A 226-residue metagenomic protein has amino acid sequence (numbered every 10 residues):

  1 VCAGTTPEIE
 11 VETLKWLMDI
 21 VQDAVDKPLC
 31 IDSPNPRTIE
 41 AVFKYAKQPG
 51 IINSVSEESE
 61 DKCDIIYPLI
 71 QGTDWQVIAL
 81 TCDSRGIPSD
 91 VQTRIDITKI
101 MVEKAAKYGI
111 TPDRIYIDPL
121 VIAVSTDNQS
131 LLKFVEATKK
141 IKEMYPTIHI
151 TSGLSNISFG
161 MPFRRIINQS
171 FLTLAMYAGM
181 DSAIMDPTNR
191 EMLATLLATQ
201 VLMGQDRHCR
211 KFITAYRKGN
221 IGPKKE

Functional and structural regions predicted by a protein language model:
V1-K27, V121-L131: Glycine-rich, proline-tolerant flexible connector loops at the mouths of alpha/beta enzymes
C2-E10, P28-D32, S54-V55, D90 (+2 more regions): Glycine- and other small-residue-rich loops at beta-strand/loop junctions that grip anionic moieties
E8, S59-D61, P146: Short, charged helix-to-loop "capping" segments that act as catalytic/coupling loops
E12-Y116: Catalytic core of soluble alpha/beta enzymes
I65, G72-I221: Catalytic alpha/beta core domains of metabolic enzymes, predominantly
P223-E226: Long amphipathic alpha-helical segments
